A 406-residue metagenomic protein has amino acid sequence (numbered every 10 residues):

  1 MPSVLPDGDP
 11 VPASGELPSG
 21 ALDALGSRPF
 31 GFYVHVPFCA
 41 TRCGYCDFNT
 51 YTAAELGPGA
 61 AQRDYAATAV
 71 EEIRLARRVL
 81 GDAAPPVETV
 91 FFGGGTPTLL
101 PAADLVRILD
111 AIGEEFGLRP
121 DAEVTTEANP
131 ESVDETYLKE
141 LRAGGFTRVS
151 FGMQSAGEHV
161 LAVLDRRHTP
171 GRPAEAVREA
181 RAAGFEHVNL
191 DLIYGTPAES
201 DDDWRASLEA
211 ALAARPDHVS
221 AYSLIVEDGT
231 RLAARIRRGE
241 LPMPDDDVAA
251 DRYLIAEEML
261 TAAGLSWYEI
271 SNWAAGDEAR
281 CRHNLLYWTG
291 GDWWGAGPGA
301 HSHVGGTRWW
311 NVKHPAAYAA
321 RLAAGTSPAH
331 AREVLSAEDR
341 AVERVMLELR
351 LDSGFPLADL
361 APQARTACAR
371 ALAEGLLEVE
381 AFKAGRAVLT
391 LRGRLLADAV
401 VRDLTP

Functional and structural regions predicted by a protein language model:
M1-Y33, A83-A84: N-terminal [4Fe-4S]-dependent radical SAM core
A21-G31, T50-D359: C-terminal scaffold of the Radical SAM
H35-T50: Local cysteine-cluster metal-coordination motifs and their immediate loop/turn environment, predominantly Fe-S cluster
W273, A381-R386: Short, Lys/Arg-rich nucleic-acid/phosphate-binding segment
L360, T390: Hydrophobic, well-ordered secondary-structure elements that form the walls of internal hydrophobic environments
A361-G375: Short amphipathic alpha-helical interaction segments
A373-K383: A short, conserved structural fragment
R392-P406: Short, amphipathic alpha-helical interaction segments positioned at domain boundaries
